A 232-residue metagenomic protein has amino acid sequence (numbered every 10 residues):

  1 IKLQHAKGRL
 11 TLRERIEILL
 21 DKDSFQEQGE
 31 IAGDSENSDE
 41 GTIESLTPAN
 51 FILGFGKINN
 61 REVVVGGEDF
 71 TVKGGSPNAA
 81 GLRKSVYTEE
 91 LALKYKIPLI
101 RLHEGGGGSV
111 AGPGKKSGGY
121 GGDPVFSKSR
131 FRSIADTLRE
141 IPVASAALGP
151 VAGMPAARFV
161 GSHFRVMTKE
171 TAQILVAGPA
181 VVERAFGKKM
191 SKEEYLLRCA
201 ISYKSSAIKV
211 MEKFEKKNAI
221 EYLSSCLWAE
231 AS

Functional and structural regions predicted by a protein language model:
I1-V63, D69-G74, L197-I201, S206 (+1 more regions): Intrinsically disordered, low-complexity segments enriched in small/flexible residues
D23, G41-L46, A80, K115-D123: Thiamine diphosphate
D39-G41, P48-I52, R83-Y87, S129-R130 (+1 more regions): Short alpha-helical segments and helix-capping/turn motifs at coil-helix boundaries
A49-L53, E62, I97-P98, K128-S133 (+1 more regions): Short glycine-rich loop/turn motifs
I52-D69, K84-P113: A structural preference for short, pocket-lining loop segments at secondary-structure junctions
V63-G67, G74-P77, P98-L102, E140-V151: A short, small-residue-rich loop immediately preceding and capping a beta-strand
K73-G81, A111-G112: Glycine/threonine-rich flexible loop motifs
H103-A231: Conserved catalytic cores of soluble enzyme domains, especially glycine-rich substrate-binding beta-alpha loops
